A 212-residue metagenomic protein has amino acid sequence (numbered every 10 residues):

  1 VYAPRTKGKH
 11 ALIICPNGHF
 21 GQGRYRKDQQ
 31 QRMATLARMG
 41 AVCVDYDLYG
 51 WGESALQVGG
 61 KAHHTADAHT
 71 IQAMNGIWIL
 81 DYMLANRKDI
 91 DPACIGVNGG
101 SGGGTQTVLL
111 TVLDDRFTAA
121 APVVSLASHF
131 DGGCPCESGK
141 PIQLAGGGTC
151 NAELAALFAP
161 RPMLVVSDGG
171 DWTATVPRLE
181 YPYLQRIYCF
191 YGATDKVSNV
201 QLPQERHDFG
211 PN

Functional and structural regions predicted by a protein language model:
V1-K9: Short beta-strand-to-loop junctions in surface cap/lid or active-site-entrance loops
Y2, Y46, N98-G100, T105 (+3 more regions): Generic beta-strand/beta-sheet core signal
G8, A159, V166-N212: Alpha/beta-hydrolase-fold serine-hydrolase catalytic core, especially in secreted/extracellular enzymes
G8-N86, P92, L126-C136, K140: Cap/lid segment of the alpha/beta-hydrolase catalytic domain
K9-L12, M39-V42, D91-C94, D115-A119 (+2 more regions): Loop/turn elements at helix/coil->beta-strand transitions in domains of secreted/extracellular proteins
F20-Q31, H63-M74, V97-V108, P141-L154 (+2 more regions): Alpha-helix capping and helix-loop boundary segments enriched in small/acidic/polar residues
D81-G147: Primarily recognizes the serine-hydrolase "nucleophile elbow" in alpha/beta-hydrolase and SGNH/GDSL folds
A119, D131-L184: The feature captures the conserved acid-bearing segment of alpha/beta-hydrolase catalytic domains
